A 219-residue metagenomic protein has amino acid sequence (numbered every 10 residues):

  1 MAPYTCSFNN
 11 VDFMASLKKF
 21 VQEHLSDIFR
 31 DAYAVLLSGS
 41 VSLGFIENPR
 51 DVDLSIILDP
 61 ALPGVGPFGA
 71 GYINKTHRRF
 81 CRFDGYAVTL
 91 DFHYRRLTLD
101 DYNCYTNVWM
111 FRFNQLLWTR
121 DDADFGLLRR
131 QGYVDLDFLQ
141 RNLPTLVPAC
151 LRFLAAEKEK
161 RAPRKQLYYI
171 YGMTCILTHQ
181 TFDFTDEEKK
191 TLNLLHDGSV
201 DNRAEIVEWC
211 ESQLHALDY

Functional and structural regions predicted by a protein language model:
M1-S26, R30-D31, S42-P49, D59-Y219: Catalytic core of pol beta-like nucleotidyltransferases
L37-S40: Glycine-rich beta-strand-to-loop/alpha-helix junction loops that act as flexible
D51-D53: Acidic Asp/Glu-based divalent-cation binding sites
